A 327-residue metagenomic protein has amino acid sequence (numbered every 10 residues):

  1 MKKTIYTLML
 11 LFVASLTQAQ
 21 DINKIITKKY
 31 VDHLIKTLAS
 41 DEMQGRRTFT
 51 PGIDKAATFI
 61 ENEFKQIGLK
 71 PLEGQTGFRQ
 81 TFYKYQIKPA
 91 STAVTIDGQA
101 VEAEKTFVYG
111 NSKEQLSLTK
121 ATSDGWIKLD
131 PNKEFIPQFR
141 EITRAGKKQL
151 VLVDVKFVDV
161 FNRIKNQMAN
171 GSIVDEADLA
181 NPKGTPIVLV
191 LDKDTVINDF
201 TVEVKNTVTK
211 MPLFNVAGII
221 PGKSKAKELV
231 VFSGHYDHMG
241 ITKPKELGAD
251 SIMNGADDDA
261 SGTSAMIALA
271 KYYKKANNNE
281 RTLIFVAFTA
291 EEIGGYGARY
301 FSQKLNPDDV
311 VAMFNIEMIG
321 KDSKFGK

Functional and structural regions predicted by a protein language model:
M1-I26: Bacterial Sec-dependent N-terminal signal peptides
T17-E73, P221, K227-L229: N-terminal hydrophobic or amphipathic helices/low-complexity stretches enriched in small/hydrophobic/Pro/Gly
A19, A100-I187: Extracellular/luminal Protease-associated
D21-I25, D41-P51, Q66, Q80-Y83 (+5 more regions): Second-shell loop/turn segments in exported
M43-G45, F64, K70-P71, K156-V160 (+6 more regions): Solvent-exposed loop/turn segments at secondary-structure junctions within structured extracellular/periplasmic domains
Q44-T143: Noncatalytic luminal/extracellular "stalk/propeptide" segments of secretory-pathway proteins
S112, A169-G255, A268-K271, K275 (+1 more regions): Soluble metallo-hydrolase cores and metallopeptidase-like ectodomains found primarily in the secretory/periplasmic
P212-N215, K225, D250-K327: Acidic/histidine-rich catalytic neighborhood of metal-dependent amide-processing enzymes
